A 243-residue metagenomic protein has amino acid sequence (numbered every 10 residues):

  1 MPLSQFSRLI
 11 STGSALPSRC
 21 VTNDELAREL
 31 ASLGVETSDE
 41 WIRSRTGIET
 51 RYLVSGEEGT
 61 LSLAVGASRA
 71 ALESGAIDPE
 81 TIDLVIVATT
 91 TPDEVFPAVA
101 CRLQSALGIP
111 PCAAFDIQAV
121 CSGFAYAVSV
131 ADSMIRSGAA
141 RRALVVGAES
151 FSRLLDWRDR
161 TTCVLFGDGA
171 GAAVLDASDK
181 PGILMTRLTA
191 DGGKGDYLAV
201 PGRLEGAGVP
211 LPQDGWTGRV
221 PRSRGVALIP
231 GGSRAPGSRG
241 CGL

Functional and structural regions predicted by a protein language model:
M1-G56, D159-S238: Condensing-enzyme catalytic core mediating Claisen C-C bond formation in acyl metabolism
F6-R8, L84, A114, R141-V145: Short glycine-aspartate micro-motif
L9-S11, I42, A71, V85 (+3 more regions): Conserved small-residue
A15, A88-E94, A119-F124, G147-S152 (+1 more regions): Acidic, glycine-rich active-site loops and adjacent beta-strand->loop/helix elements that engage anionic groups
V21, G66, A98-C101, W157: Generic recognition of short, well-ordered alpha-helical segments
E40-S62, T89-A143: Conserved catalytic cysteine-centered active-site region of acyl-thioester-dependent Claisen-condensing enzymes
A67-D83, G240-L243: Phosphate/pyrophosphate-binding loops at sites that engage ATP/ADP/AMP, CoA/4′-phosphopantetheine, polyphosphate
R136-A170: Flexible, glycine-rich active-site loops centered on histidine and acidic residues that chelate a metal or position
